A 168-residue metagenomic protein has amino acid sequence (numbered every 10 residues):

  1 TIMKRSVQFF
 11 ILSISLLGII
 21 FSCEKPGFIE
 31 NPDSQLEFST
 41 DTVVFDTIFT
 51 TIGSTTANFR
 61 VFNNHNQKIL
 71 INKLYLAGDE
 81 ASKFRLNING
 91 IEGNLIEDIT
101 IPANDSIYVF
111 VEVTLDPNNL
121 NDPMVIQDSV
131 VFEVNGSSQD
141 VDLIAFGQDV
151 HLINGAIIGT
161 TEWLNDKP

Functional and structural regions predicted by a protein language model:
I2-I11: Bacterial N-terminal signal peptides that target proteins for export
I19-S22: C-terminal motif of bacterial Sec signal peptides marking the signal peptidase cleavage site
E24-T47, S54, N64-V111, P117: Surface-exposed binding patches on compact interaction domains or structured appendages
K25-P26, L115-D149: Terminal connector regions
D33, T40, T56, I71 (+5 more regions): Surface-exposed or flexible loop/turn and strand-edge residues in extracellular/cell-surface modules
T51-F59: Contiguous beta-strand segments within globular domains
I71, L76, F132, I153 (+1 more regions): Extracellular beta-strand solenoids
V141-N165: Low-complexity, Pro/Ser/Thr- and charge-rich linker/hinge segments at domain boundaries
